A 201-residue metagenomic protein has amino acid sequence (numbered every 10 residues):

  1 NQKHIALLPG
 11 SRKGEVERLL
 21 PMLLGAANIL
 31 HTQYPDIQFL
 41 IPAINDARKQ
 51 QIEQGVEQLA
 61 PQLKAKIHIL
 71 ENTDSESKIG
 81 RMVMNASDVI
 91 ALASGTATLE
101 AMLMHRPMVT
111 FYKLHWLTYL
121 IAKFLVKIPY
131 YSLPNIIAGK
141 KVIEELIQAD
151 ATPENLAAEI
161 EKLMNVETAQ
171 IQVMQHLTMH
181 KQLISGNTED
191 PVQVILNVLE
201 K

Functional and structural regions predicted by a protein language model:
N1-K201: Nucleotide-activated sugar donor-binding and catalytic core shared by glycosyltransferases and related lipid-linked
